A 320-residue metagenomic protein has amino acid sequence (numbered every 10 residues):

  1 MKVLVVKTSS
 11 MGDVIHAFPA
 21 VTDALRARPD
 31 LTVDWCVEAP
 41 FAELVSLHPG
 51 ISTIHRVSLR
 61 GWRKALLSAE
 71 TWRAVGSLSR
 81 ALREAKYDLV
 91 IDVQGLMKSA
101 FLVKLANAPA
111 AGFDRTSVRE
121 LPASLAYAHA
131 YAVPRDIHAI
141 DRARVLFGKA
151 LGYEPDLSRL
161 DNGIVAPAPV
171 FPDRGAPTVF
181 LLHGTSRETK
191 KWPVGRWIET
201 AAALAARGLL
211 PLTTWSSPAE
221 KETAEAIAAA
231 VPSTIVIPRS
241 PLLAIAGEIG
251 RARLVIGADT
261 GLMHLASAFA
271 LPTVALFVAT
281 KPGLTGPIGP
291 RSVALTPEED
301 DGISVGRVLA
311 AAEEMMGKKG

Functional and structural regions predicted by a protein language model:
M1-G320: Catalytic machinery of carbohydrate-active enzymes, primarily nucleotide-sugar-dependent glycosyltransferases
